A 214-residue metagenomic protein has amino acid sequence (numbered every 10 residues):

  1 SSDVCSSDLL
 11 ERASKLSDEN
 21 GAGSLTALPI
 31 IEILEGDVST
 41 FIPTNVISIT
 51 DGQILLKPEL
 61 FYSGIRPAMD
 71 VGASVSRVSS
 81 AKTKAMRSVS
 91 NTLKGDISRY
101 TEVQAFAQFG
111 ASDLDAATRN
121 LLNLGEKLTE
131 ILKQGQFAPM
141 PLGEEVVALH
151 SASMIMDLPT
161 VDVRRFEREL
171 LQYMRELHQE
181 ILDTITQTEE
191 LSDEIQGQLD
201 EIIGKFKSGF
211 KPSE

Functional and structural regions predicted by a protein language model:
S1-S6: Short, small-residue-biased leader/transition segments that mark boundaries at the very start of proteins
S7-E214: Conserved catalytic/coupling modules of large nucleotide/cofactor-utilizing molecular machines
